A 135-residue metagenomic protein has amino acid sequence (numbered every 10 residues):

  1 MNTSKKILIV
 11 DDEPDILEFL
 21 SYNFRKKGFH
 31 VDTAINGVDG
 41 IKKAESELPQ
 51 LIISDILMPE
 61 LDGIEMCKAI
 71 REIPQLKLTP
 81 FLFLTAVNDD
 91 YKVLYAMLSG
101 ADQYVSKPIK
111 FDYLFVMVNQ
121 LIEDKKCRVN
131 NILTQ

Functional and structural regions predicted by a protein language model:
E18-K26: Charged docking surfaces used in two-component/phosphorelay signaling
G28-I35, K43: Short hydrophobic/Thr-rich beta-strand motif most characteristic of the beta2 strand and flanking loop of CheY-like
E47-I53: Active-site beta3 strand of CheY-like receiver
M58: Receiver (REC) domain active-site loop signature in two-component systems and cognate sites in sensor histidine kinases
I109-N119: C-terminal output helix
